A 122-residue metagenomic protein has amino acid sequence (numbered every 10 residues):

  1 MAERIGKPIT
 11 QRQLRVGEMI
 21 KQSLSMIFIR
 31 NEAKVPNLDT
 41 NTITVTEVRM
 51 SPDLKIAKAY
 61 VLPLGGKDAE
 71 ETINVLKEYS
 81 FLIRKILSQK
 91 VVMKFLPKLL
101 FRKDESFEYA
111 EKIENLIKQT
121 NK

Functional and structural regions predicted by a protein language model:
M1-I56, L62-K122: Charge-rich, low-complexity N-terminal segments
